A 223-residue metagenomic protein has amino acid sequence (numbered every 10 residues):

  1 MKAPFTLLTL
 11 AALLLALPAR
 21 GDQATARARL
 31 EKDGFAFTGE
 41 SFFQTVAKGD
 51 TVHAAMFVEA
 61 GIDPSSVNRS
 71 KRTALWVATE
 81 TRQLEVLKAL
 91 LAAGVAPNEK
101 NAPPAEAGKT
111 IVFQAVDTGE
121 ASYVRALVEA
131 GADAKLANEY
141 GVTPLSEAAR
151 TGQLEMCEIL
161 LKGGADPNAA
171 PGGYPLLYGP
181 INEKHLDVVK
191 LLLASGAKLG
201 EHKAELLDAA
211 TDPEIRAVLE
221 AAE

Functional and structural regions predicted by a protein language model:
L8-L15: Bacterial N-terminal signal peptides
R20-A60, R69-R72, K88, A92 (+2 more regions): Intrinsically disordered, low-complexity regulatory segments in ankyrin-centric signaling systems
F35-Q44, V67-T73, K100-V112, A137-T143 (+2 more regions): Ankyrin-repeat boundary/"N-cap" motif
Q44-G49, V77-Q83, Q114-E120, E147-Q153 (+2 more regions): Ankyrin repeat A-helix N-terminal signature
D50-V58, Q83-L91, E120-V128, Q153-L161 (+2 more regions): Ankyrin repeat structural motif
H202-E223: Terminal, low-structured helical/coil segments at or just beyond the last alpha-helical repeat
